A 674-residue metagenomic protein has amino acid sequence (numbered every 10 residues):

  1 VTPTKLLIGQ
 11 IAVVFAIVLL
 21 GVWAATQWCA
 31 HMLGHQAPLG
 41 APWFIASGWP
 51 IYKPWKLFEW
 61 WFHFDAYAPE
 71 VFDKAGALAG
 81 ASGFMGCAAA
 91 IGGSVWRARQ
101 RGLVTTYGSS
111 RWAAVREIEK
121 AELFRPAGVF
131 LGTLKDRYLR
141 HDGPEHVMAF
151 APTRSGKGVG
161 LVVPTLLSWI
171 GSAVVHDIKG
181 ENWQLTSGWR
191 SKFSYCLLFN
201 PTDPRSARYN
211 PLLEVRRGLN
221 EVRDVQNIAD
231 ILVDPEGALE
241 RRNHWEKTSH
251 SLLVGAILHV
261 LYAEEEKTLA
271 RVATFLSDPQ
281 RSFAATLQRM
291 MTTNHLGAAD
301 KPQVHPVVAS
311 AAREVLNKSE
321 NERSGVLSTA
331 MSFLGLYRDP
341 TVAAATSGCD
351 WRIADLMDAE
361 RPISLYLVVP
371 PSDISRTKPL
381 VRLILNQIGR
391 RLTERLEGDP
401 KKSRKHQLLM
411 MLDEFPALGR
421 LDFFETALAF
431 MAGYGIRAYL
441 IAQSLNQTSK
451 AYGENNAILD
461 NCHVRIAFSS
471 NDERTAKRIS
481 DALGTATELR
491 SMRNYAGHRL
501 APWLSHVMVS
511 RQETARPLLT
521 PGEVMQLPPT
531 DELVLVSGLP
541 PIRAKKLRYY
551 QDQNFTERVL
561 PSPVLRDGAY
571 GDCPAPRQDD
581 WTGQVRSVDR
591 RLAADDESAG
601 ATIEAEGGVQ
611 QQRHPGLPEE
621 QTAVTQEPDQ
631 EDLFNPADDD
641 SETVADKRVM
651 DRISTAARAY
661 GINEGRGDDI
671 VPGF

Functional and structural regions predicted by a protein language model:
V1-S155, V159-L161, R208, W351 (+4 more regions): Basic- and hydrophobic-enriched, low-structure N-terminal and domain-boundary segments that flank ATP-binding catalytic
G21-L33, Q100, V104, Y138-L139 (+9 more regions): P-loop NTPase motor domains
P42, H498-P502, R648: Coil-to-alpha-helix initiation sites in intrinsically disordered, low-complexity, charged segments
Y52-L57, D358-A359, L459, V507-M508 (+1 more regions): Short alpha-helix boundary/capping motifs
L428-V536: Conserved ATP-driven motor cores of ASCE-family P-loop NTPases powering translocation/secretion/packaging/pilus
C462, G673-F674: Acidic/polar low-complexity intrinsically disordered segments
E488-L489, V534-G538, R543-Y549, Q553: Conserved P-loop NTPase
